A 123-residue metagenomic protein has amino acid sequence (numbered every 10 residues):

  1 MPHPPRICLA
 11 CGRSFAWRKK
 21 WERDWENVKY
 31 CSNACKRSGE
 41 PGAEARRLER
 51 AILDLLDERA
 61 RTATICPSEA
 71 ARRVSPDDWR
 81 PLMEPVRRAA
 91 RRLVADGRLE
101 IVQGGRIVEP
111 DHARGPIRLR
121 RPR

Functional and structural regions predicted by a protein language model:
C8-C11, C31: Short cysteine-rich clusters marking metal-coordination/redox-active sites
A16, K36, E40: Short functional micro-motifs and their immediate structural scaffolds
K19-V28: Short linker/helix segments within small regulatory modules
A43-T64: Positively charged, polyanion-binding regions of nucleic-acid-associated proteins
T62-R73: Short acidic, hydrophobic short linear motifs in intrinsically disordered regions
A71-M83: Short helix-coil junctions and helix-kink-helix linkers
A95-Q103: A short, conserved structural fragment
G105-R123: Short, cationic-aromatic polyanion-contact patches
